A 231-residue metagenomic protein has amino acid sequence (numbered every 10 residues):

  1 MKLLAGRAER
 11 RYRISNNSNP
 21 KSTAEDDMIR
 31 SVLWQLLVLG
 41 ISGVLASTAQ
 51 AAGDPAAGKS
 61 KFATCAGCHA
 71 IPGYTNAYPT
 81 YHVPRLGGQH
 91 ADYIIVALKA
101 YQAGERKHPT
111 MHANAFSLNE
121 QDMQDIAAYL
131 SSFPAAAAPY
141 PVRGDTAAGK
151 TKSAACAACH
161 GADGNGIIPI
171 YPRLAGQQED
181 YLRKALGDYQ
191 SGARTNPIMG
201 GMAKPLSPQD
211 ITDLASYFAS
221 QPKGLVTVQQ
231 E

Functional and structural regions predicted by a protein language model:
L3, D27-V32: Positively charged n-region of N-terminal signal peptides that target proteins for export
R10-D27: Short, Lys/Arg-enriched N-terminal segments with co-localized hydrophobic residues within the first ~10-30 amino acids
Q35-V44: Bacterial N-terminal signal peptides
S47-A51: Sec/Tat signal peptide C-region and signal peptidase I cleavage site
A52-T75, P141-N165, Q177-Q178, E231: Sequence/structural segment immediately N-terminal to covalent heme-attachment motifs in c-type and related
P55, K59, P72-Q102, H112-S117 (+4 more regions): Gly/Gly-Pro-rich "capping" loops immediately C-terminal to redox-active cysteine motifs in periplasmic/lumenal
Y74, Y78, L130-Y140, A175: His/Cys-centered metal/cofactor-coordination and adjacent catalytic loops
F116-A138, Y189, K204-E231: C-terminal capping alpha-helices of c-type cytochrome domains
